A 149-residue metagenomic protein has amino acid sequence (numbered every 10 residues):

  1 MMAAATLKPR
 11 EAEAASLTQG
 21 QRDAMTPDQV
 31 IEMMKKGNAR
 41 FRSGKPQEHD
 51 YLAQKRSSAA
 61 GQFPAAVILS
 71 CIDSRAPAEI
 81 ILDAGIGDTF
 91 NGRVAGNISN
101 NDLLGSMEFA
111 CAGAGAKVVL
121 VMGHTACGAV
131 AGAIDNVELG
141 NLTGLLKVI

Functional and structural regions predicted by a protein language model:
M1-E11: N-terminal export signals
M1-M2, M25, M33-M34, M107 (+1 more regions): Detector for methionine-enriched segments
R10-D23: Short, contiguous pre-domain boundary segments
E11-E13, E32, E48, E79 (+2 more regions): Glutamate identity and glutamate-enriched acidic tracts
G20, I80-I149: Short HxH-centered metal-ligating active-site micro-motif
R22-N100: Short, conserved "active-site rim" segments that organize catalytic pockets and cofactor/ligand binding
